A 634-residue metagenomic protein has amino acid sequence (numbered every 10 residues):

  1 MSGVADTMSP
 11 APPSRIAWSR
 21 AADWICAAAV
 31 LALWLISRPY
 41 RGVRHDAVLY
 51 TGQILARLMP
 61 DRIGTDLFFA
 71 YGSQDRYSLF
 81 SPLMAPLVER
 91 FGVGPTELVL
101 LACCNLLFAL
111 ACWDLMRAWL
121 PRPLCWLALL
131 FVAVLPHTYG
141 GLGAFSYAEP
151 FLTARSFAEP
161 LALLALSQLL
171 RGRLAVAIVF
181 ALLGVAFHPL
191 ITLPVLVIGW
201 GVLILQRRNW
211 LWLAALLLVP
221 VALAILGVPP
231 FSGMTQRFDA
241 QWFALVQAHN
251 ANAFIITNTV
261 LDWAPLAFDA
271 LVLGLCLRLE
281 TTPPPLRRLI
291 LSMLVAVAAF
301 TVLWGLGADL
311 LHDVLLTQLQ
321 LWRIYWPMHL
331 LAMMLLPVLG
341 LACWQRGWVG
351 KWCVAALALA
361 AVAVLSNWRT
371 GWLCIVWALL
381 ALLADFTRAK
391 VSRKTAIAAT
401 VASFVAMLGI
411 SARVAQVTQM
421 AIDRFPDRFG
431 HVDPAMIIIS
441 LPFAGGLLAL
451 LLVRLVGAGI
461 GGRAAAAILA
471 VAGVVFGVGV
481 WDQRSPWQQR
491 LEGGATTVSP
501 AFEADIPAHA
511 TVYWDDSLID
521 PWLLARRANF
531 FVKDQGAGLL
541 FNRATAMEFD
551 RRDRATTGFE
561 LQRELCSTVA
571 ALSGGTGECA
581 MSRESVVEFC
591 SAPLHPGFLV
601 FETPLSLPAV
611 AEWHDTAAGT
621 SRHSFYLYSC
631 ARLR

Functional and structural regions predicted by a protein language model:
M1-L33, L450-V471: Start-transfer (signal-anchor) and selected internal transmembrane alpha helices of multi-pass inner/ER membrane
R20, L33-L110, L115-V132, Y139-A158 (+1 more regions): Active-site lumenal/periplasmic loops and adjacent helix-entry segments of GT-C-fold, multi-pass membrane
W34-T51, L58-T65, F69-R76, P189-V195 (+3 more regions): Transmembrane catalytic cores of multi-pass membrane glycosyltransferases and polysaccharide-assembly enzymes
R90, L169, L183-I191, L205 (+2 more regions): Transmembrane helix irregularities
W113-L124, L203-W212, R278-R288, A342-V349 (+2 more regions): Membrane-interface helix-boundary motifs at transmembrane edges
F157-V176: Membrane-interface transmembrane helices that cradle and orient dolichyl/undecaprenyl
W352-A504, A510-I519, Q535: Transmembrane helical bundles and short interhelical boundary loops of multi-pass, membrane-embedded
G479-G494, P500-R583, E588-S606: Short periplasmic/luminal acceptor-recognition loop of GT-C membrane glycosyltransferases, typified by
